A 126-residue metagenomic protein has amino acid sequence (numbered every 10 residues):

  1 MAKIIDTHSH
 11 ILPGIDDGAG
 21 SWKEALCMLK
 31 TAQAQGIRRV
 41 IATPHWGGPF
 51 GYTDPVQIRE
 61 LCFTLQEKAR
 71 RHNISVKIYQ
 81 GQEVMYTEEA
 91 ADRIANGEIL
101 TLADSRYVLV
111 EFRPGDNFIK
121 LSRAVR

Functional and structural regions predicted by a protein language model:
M1-I74: An N-terminally biased module of ancient metal coordination in phosphate/nucleic-acid-related enzymes
T53-R126: Extended substrate/RNA-proximal surfaces in nucleic-acid metabolism proteins
